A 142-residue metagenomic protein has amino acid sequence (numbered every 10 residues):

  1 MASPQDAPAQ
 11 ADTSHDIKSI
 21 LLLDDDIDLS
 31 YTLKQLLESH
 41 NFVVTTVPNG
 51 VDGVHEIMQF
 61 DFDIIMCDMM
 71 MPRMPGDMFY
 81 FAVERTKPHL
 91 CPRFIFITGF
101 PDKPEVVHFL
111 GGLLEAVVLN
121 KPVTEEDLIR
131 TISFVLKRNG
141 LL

Functional and structural regions predicted by a protein language model:
M1-S19, T124-L142: Non-catalytic signal-transmission and effector/linker regions of two-component phosphorelay proteins
S30, P72-R73, D102: The feature encodes the CheY-like receiver
Y31-S39: Charged docking surfaces used in two-component/phosphorelay signaling
N41-P48, E56: Short hydrophobic/Thr-rich beta-strand motif most characteristic of the beta2 strand and flanking loop of CheY-like
P48-D52, M74-F81: Acidic catalytic/metal-coordinating carboxylates
F60-M66, F94: Active-site beta3 strand of CheY-like receiver
D68, T98: Active-site residues of response regulator receiver
M78, C91, F100-N120, E125-E126 (+1 more regions): Alpha4 helix (beta4-alpha4-beta5 surface) of REC/receiver domains from two-component response regulators
